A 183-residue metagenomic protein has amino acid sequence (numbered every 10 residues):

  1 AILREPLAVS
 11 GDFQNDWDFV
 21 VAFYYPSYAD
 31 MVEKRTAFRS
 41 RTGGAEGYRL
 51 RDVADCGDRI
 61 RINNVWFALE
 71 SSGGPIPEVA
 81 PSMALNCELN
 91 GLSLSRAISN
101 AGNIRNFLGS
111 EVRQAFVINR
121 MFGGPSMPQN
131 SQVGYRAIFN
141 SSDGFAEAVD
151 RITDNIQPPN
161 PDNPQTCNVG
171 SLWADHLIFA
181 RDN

Functional and structural regions predicted by a protein language model:
A1-R41, D52-N183: Short S/T/G/P-rich N-terminal loop/turn motif that feeds into the first structured element of a domain
Y48: Acidic/polar, glycine-enriched structural segments that form the non-catalytic walls/loops of the carbohydrate-binding
